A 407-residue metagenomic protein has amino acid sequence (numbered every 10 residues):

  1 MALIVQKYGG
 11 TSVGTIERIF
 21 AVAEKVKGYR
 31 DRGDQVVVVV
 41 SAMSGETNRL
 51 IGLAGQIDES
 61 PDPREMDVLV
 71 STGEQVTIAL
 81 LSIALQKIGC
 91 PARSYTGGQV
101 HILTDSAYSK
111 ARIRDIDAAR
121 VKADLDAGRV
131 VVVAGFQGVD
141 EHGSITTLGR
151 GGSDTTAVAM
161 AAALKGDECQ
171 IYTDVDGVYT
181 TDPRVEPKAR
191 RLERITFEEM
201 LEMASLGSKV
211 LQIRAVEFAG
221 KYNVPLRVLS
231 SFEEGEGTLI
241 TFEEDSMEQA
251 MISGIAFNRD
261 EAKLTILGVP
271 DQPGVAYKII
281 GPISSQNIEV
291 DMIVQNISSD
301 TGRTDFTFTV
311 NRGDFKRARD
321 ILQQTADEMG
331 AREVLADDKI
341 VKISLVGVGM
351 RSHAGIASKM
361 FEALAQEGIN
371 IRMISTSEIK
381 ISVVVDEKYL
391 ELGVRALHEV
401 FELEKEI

Functional and structural regions predicted by a protein language model:
M1-V216, N296, V385-D386, F401 (+1 more regions): Nucleotide/pyrophosphate-binding catalytic subdomain
R32, I88, Y222, Q286 (+1 more regions): Conserved dinucleotide-binding and phosphotransfer motif residues
M43, V175-G177, Y222-L226, S230-G235 (+4 more regions): Glycine-rich beta-alpha junction loops
I57, G237-I407: A conserved regulatory-domain signal marking ACT and ACT-like small-molecule sensing domains and adjacent regulatory
Y95-G97, L229-S231, I293: Conserved beta-strand termini and adjacent loop/short-helix elements that scaffold enzyme active sites in alpha/beta
E168-Y172, L226-V228, D291, M373: Short hydrophobic alpha-helical runs that function as membrane-insertion/retention elements
A219: Acidic-aromatic/histidine active-site loop/patch
